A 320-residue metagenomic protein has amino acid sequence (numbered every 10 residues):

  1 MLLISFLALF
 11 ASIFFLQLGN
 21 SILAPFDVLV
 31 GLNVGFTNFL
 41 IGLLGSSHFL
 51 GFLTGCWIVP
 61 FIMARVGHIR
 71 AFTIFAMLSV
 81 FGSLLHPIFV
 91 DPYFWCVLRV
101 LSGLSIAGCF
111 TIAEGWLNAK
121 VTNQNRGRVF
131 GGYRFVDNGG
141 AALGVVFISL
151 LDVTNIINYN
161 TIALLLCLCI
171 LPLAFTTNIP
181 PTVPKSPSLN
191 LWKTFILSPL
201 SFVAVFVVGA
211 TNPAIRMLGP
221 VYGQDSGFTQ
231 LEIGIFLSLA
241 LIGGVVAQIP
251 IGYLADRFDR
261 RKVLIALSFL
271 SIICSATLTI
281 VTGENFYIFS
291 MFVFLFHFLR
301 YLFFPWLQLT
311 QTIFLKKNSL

Functional and structural regions predicted by a protein language model:
L2-F49, P199-S201, V205, N212-G223 (+1 more regions): Helix-loop boundary and gating motifs at the non-cytosolic
F49-L53, W57, A141-A142, L241-I249: Residue-level signature of mid-helix packing/kink "hotspots" within the transmembrane helices of 12-pass Major
G55-G67, D152, Q248-D259: Helix-to-loop junctions at the C-terminal end of transmembrane segments in multipass secondary transporters
G67, I88-V90, D259, V281-E284: Helix-breaking motifs and short loop linkers at transmembrane-helix boundaries and internal kinks in secondary membrane
A71-L84, K262-T277: Structural signature of the two symmetry-related core transmembrane helices
Y93-L101, Y287-L295: Paired small-residue
G108-V121, L302-L315: Intracellular juxtamembrane helix-capping segments at the cytosolic ends of symmetry-related transmembrane helices
Y159-A174: Symmetry-related core transmembrane helices of the 12-TM Major Facilitator Superfamily/SLC fold
